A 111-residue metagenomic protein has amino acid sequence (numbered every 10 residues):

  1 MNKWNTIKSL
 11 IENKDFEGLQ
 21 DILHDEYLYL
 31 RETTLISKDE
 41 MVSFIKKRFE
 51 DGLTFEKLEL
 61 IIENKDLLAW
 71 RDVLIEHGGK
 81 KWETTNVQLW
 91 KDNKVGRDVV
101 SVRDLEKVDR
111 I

Functional and structural regions predicted by a protein language model:
M1-K3, H24, K65-R71: Short, hydrophobic/aromatic-rich segments at coil-to-beta transitions
W4-S9: Amphipathic alpha-helical repeat scaffolds
I11-L30: Short, well-ordered alpha-helical segments enriched in acidic and aromatic residues
E12, L35-I36, E40-I111: A beta-strand edge to alpha-helix "cap/lid" segment located at domain peripheries
